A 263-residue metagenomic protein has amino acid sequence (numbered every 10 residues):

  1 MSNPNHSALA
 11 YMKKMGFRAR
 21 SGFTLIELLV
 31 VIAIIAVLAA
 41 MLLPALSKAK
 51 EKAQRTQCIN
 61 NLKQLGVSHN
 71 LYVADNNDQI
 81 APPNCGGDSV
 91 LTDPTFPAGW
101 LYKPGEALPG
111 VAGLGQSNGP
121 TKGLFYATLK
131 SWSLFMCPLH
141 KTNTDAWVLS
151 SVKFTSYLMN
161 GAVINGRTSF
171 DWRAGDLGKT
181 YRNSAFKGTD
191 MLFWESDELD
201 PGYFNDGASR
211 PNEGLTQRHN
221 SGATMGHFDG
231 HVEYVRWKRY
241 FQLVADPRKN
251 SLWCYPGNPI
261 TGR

Functional and structural regions predicted by a protein language model:
M1-L25: N-terminal leader/signal peptides at the extreme start of proteins
A8-A10, K50, T144: Local alpha-helix boundary/kink/capping signal
Y11, I35, S47, Q54 (+2 more regions): Generic anion/oxyanion-binding catalytic loop in active/binding sites
F17, K50-Q57: Intracellular coupling helices
A19-K50: N-terminal single-pass transmembrane signal-anchor helix
G22, A53, R239: Alpha/beta-hydrolase active-site loop signature
T56-R263: Short, well-structured segments within or immediately adjacent to enzyme catalytic domains that line ligand-binding
